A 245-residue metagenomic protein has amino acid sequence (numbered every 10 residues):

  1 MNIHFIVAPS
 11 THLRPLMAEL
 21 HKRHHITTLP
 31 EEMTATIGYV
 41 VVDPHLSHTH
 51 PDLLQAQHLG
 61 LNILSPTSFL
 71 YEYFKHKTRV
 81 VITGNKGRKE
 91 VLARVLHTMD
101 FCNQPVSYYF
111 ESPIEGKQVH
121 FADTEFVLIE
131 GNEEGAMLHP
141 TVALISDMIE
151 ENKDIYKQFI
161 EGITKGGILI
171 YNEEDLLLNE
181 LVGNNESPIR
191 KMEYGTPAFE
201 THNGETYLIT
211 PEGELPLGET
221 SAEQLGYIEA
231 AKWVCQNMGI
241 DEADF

Functional and structural regions predicted by a protein language model:
N2-G38, P44-R190, K232-N237: Phosphate-binding loop of NTP-binding sites
L13, T206, E219-A230: Short glycine/threonine-rich catalytic loop with a Thr-x-Gly-x-Asp
V42, L217-E219: Hydrophobic residues in beta-strands and at strand termini
E90, E223-G226, I240: Charged, alpha-helix-enriched surfaces in structured cytosolic catalytic cores of large nucleotide-utilizing machines
Y108-F110, E193-N203: Short linear motifs in intrinsically disordered
T196, N203-E205, T220-S221, I240: Active-site glycine/GP-rich loop and adjacent strand/helix microenvironment that borders small-molecule binding pockets
F199-E214: Acidic-glycine-rich active-site phosphate/pyrophosphate-binding loop
E242-F245: Short, well-structured alpha-helical segments that form the helix of a local strand-helix-strand
